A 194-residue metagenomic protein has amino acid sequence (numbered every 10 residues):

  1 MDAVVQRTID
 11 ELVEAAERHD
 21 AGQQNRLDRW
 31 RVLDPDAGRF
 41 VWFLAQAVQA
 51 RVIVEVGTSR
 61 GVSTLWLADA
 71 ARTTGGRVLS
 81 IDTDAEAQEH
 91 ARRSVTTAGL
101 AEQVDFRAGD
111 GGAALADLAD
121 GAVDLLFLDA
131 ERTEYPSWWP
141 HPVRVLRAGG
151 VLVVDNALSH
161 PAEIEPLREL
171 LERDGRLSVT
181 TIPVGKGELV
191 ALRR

Functional and structural regions predicted by a protein language model:
M1-L125, R132-V151, A157-R194: A short alpha-helical cap/connector motif
